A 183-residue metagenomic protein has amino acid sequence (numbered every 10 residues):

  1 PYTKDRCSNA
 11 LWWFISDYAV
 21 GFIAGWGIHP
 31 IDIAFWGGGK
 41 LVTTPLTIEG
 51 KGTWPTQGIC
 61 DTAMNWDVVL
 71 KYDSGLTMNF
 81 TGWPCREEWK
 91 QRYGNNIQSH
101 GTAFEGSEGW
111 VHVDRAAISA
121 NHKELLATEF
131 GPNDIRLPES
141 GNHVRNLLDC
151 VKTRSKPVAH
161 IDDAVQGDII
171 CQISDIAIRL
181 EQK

Functional and structural regions predicted by a protein language model:
P1-T3, G39, P138-N146, C150-T153: Glycine-rich, acidic and aromatic/proline-enriched surface loops and short helix-turn segments that act as binding
Y2-L76: Rossmann-like dinucleotide-binding domain that binds NAD(P)(H)
S16-A24, G52-Q57, F130-L137, V151-A164: Active-site rim elements
G21-A24, I28-F35, G141-R145, D162-Q172: A structural signal for well-ordered alpha-helical segments within the folded catalytic domains of diverse enzymes
K40-G50, T77-F80, V111-D114, K156-H160 (+1 more regions): Acidic/polar loop patches that form or flank catalytic/metal-binding clefts of enzymes that bind anionic ligands
G58-D61, D149-K183: C-terminal helix-rich "cap/oligomerization" subdomain common to oxidoreductases
G58-T62, W66, K71-N142: NAD(P)-dinucleotide binding in Rossmann-like oxidoreductases
